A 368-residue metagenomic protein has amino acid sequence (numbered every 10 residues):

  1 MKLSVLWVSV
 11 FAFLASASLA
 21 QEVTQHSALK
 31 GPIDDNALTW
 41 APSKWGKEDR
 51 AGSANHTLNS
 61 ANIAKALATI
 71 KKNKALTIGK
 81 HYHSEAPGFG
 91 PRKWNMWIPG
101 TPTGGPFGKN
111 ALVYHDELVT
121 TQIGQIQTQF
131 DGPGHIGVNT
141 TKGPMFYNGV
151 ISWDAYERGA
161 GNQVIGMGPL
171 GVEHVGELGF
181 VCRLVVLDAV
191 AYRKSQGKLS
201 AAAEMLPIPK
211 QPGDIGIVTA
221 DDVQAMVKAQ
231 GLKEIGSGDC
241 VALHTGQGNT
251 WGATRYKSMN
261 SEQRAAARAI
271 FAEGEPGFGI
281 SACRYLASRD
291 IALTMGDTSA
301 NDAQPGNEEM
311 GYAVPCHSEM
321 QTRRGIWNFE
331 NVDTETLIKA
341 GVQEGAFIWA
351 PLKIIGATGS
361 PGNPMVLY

Functional and structural regions predicted by a protein language model:
M1-A20: Fungal secretory targeting signals
Q21-Y368: Active-/binding-site microenvironments in catalytic and ligand-binding cores
